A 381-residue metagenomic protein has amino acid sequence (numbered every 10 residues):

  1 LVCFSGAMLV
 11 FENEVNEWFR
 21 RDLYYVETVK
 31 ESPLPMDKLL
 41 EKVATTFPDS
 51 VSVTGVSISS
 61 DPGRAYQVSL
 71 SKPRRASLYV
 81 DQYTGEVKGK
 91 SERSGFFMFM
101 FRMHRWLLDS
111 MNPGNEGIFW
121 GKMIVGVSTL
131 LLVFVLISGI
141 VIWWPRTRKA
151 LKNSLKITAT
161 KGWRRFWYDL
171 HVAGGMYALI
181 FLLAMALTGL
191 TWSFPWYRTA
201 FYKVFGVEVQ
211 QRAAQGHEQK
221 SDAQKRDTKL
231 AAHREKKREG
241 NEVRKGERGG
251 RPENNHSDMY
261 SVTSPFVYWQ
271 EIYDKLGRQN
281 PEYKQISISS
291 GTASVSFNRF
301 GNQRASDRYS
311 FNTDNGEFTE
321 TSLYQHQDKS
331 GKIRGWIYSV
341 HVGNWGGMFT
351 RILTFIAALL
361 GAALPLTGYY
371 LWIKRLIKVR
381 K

Functional and structural regions predicted by a protein language model:
L1-K381: Conserved histidines in hydrophobic membrane contexts and catalytic metal-binding motifs
